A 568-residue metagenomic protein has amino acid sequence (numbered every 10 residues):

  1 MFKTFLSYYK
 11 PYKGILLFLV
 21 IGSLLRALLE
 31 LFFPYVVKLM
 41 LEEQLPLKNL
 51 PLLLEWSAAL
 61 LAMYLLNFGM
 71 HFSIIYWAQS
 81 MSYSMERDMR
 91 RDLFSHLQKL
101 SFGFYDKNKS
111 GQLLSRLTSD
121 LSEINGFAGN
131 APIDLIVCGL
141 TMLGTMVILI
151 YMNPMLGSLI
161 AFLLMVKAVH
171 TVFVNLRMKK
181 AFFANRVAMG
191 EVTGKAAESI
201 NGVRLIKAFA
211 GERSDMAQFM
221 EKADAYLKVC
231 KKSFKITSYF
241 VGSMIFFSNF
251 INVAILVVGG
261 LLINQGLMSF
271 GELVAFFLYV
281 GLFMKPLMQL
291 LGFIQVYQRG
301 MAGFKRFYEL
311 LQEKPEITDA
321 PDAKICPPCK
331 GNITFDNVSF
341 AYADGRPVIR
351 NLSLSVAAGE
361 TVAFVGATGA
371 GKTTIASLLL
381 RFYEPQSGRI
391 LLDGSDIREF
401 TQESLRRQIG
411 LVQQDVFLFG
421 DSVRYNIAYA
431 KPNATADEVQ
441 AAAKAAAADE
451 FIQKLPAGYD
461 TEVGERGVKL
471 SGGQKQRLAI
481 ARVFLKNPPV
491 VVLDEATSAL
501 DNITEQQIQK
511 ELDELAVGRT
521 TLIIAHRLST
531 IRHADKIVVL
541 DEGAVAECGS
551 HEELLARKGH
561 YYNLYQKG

Functional and structural regions predicted by a protein language model:
Y9, I74, A78-S82, Q98-L143 (+1 more regions): Juxtamembrane loop-to-helix connectors within ABC transporter transmembrane domains
P11, I15-L25, L60-M63, I133-A184 (+2 more regions): Transmembrane helices of ABC transporter permease
L16-S73, W77, I150-M155, G266-F270: Transmembrane helix-loop-helix hairpins at lipid-water interfaces of multipass membrane proteins, especially the type-1
A59-N67, H71, L164-V166, T237-I251 (+1 more regions): Hydrophobic alpha-helical segments in the permease module
L93, L97, I206, F307 (+1 more regions): Helix-loop junctions and hydrophobic alpha-helical segments within the transmembrane domains of large membrane
N108-G111, A184-K232, D322-K324: Loop segments that connect adjacent transmembrane helices in multi-pass transporters
A188, A208-G211, K235, F283-L310: Cytosolic ends of transmembrane helices, especially the final helix of ABC transmembrane type-1 domains
D319, C326-G568: ABC-type nucleotide-binding domain
